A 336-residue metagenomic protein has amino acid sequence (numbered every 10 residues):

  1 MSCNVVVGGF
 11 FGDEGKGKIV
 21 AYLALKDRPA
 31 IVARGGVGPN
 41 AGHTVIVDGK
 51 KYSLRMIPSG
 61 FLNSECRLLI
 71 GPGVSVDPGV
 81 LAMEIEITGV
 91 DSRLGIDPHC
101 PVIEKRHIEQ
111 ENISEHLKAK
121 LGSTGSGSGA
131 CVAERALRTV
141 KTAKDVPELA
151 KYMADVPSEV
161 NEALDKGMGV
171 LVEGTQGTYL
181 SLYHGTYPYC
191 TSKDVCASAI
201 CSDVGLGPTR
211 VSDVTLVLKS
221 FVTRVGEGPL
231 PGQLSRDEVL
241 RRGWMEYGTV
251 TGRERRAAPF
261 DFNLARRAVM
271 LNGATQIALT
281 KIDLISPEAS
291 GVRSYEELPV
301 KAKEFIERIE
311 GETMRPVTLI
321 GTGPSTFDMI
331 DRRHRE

Functional and structural regions predicted by a protein language model:
M1-E336: Non-transmembrane, aqueous-exposed alpha-helical and coiled segments at domain scale
